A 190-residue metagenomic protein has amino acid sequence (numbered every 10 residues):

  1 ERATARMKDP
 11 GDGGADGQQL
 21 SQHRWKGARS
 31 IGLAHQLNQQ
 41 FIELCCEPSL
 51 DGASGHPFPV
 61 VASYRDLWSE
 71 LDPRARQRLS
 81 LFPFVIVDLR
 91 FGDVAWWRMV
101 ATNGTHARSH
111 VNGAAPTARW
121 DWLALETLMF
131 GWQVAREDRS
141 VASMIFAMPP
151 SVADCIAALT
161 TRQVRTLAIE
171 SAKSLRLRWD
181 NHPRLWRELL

Functional and structural regions predicted by a protein language model:
E1, R6-S109: Structure-specific DNA junction-binding interface
L44, V134, L167, E188-L189: Residues that form generic nucleotide/phosphate-binding pockets
S49, P83, A135, T160-T161 (+2 more regions): Generic secondary-structure transition motif, activating predominantly at the C-termini of alpha-helices
R74, V141, Q163, R184-L185: Exposed alpha-helical structural elements
L79, V85-I86, I169-L190: Long, compositionally biased
T102-T105, S109-G113, E126-F130, D138: Membrane-targeting and insertion segments and their boundary/processing signals
A114-W120: Surface-exposed beta-loop interaction hotspot
W120-I169, R176: Amphipathic alpha-helical packing elements
